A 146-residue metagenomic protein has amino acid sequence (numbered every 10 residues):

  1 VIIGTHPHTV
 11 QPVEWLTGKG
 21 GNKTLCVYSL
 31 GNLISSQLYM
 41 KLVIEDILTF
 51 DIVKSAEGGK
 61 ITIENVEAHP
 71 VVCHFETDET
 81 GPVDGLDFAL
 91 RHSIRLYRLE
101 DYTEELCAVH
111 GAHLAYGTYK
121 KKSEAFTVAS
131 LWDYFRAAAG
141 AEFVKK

Functional and structural regions predicted by a protein language model:
V1-L48: Conserved beta-sheet core of the metallophosphoesterase superfamily
V43, I47-K146: A short C-terminal boundary segment appended to hydrolase-like catalytic domains
